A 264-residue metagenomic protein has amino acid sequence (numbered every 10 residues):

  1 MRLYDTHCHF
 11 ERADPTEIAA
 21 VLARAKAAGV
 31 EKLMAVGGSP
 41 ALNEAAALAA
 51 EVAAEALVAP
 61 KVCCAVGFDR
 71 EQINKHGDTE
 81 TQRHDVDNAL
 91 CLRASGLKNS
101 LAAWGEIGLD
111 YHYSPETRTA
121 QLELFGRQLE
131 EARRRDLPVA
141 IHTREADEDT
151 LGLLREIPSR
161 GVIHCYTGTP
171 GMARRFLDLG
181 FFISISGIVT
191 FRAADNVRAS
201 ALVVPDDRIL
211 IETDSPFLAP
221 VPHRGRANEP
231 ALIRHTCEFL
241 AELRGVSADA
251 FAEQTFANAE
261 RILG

Functional and structural regions predicted by a protein language model:
M1-G264: Mid-domain alpha/beta scaffold segments of enzyme catalytic cores
